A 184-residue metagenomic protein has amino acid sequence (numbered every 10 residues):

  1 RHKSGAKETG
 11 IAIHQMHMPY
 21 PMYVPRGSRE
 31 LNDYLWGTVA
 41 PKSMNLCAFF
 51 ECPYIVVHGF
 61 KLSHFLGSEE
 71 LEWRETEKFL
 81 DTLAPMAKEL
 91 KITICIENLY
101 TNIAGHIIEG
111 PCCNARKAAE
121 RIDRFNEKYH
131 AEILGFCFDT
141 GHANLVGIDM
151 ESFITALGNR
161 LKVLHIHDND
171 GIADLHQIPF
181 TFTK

Functional and structural regions predicted by a protein language model:
R1-S4: Glycine-rich, proline-tolerant flexible connector loops at the mouths of alpha/beta enzymes
I11, F50, E132, T155 (+1 more regions): Structured loop/turn residues at beta-strand edges in well-structured enzyme cores
I13-M18, I55-V57, I94-I96, L134-F138 (+1 more regions): Hydrophobic faces of well-ordered beta-strands that scaffold small-molecule active sites in alpha/beta enzyme cores
M18-V24: Aromatic-lined carbohydrate-binding surfaces of glycoside hydrolases
P19, L99-Y100, G141-H142, D170: Catalytic metal-binding/acid-base residues of hydrolase active sites
P25-G135, L145: Active-site acidic/histidine proton-transfer and metal-coordination neighborhood in alpha/beta enzyme cores
G27, D33, G67-E70, H106-A119 (+1 more regions): Gly/Pro-rich active-site loop or hairpin
